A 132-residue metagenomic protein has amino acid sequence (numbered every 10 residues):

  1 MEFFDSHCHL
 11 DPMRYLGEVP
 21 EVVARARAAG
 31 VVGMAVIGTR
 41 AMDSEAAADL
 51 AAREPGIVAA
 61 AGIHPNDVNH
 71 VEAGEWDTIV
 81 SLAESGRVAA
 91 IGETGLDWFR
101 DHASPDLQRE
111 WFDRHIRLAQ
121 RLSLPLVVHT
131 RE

Functional and structural regions predicted by a protein language model:
M1-E132: Mid-domain alpha/beta scaffold segments of enzyme catalytic cores
